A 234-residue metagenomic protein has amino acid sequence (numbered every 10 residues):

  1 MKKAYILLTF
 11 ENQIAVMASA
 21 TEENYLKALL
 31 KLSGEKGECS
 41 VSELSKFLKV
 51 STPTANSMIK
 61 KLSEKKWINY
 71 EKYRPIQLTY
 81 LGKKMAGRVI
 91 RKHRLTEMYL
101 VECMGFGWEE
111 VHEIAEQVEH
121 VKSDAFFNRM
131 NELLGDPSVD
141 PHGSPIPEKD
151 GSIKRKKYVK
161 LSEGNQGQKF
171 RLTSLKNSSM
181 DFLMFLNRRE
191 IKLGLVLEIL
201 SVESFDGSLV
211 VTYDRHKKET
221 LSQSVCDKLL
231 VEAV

Functional and structural regions predicted by a protein language model:
F10, E119-D227: Mid-protein regulatory/catalytic core that forms ligand/cofactor-binding pockets and protein-protein interaction
E35-S45: Short acidic, hydrophobic short linear motifs in intrinsically disordered regions
P53, E109: Key DNA-contact positions within bacterial/archaeal DNA-binding proteins
I59-K60: Short, hydrophobic-biased segments on the C-terminal half of alpha helices that form "recognition helices"
S63-E71: A short, conserved structural fragment
R74-H93: Basic, amphipathic "hinge/linker" alpha-helix immediately C-terminal to the N-terminal HTH DNA-binding motif
